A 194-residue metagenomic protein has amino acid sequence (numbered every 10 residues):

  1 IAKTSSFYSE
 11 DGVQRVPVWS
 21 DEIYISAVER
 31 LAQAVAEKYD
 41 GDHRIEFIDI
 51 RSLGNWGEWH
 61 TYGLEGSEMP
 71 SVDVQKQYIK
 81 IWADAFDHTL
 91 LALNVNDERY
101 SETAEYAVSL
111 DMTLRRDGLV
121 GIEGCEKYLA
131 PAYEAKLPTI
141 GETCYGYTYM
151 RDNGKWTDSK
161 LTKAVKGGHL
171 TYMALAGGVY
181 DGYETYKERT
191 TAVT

Functional and structural regions predicted by a protein language model:
I1: N-terminal carbohydrate-binding/catalytic regions of secreted carbohydrate-active enzymes
T4-D49, V74-I81, A85: An active-site-proximal structural segment forming one wall of the substrate-binding cleft that immediately precedes
D11, D21, D40-D42, D49 (+8 more regions): Acidic-enriched, low-complexity/disordered segments with a strong bias for Aspartate over Glutamate
I25-A34, E68-I81, C125, N153-L161 (+1 more regions): Well-ordered, non-membrane alpha-helical segments in soluble/globular domains
A27, K38-D42, E58-H60, D117-I122 (+2 more regions): Residue-level signal for functionally critical sites in structured catalytic/ligand-binding pockets
I45-D49, L90-A92, P138-T139, Y172: Structural preference for beta-strand elements that scaffold enzyme active sites
I50-L53, E58-C125: Extended amphipathic alpha-helical segments with heptad-repeat/coiled-coil character used for oligomerization, fusion
N96-T194: Substrate-binding cleft of secreted/luminal carbohydrate-active enzymes
